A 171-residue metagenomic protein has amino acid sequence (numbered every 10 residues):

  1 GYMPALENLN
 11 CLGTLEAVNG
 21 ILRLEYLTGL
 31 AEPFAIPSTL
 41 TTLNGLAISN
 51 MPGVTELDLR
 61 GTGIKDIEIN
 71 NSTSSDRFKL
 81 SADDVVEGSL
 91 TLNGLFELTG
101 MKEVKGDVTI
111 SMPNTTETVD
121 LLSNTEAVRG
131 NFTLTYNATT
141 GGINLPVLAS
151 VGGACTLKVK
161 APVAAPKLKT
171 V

Functional and structural regions predicted by a protein language model:
G1-A31, A35-T55, L59-A82, V86-G100 (+3 more regions): Concave beta-strand-loop units of leucine-rich repeat
